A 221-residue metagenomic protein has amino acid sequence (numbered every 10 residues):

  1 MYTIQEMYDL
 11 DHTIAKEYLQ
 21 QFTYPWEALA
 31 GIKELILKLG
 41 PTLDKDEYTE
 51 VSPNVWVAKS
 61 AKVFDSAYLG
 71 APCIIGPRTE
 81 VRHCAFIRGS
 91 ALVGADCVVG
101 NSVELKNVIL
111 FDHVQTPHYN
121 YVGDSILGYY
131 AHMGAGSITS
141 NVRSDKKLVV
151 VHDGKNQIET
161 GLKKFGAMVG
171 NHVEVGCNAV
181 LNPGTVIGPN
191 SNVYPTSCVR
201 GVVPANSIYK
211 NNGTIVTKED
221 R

Functional and structural regions predicted by a protein language model:
M1-N54, N190, T196, A205-S207 (+1 more regions): Terminal amphipathic alpha-helical/low-complexity segments used for targeting or macromolecular assembly
A15-K16, N101, L110-H113, P117-R221: Glycine-rich hexapeptide-repeat left-handed beta-helix
Y24, T79, V108, A131: Conserved hydrophobic/aromatic pocket- or pore-lining residues that grip, position, or stack substrates in active sites
L43-Y48, S60, T116, N156-I158: Short gly/ser/thr-rich secondary-structure transition/capping motifs
V57-S102: Glycine-rich active-site/cofactor-binding loop and its immediate structural neighborhood
